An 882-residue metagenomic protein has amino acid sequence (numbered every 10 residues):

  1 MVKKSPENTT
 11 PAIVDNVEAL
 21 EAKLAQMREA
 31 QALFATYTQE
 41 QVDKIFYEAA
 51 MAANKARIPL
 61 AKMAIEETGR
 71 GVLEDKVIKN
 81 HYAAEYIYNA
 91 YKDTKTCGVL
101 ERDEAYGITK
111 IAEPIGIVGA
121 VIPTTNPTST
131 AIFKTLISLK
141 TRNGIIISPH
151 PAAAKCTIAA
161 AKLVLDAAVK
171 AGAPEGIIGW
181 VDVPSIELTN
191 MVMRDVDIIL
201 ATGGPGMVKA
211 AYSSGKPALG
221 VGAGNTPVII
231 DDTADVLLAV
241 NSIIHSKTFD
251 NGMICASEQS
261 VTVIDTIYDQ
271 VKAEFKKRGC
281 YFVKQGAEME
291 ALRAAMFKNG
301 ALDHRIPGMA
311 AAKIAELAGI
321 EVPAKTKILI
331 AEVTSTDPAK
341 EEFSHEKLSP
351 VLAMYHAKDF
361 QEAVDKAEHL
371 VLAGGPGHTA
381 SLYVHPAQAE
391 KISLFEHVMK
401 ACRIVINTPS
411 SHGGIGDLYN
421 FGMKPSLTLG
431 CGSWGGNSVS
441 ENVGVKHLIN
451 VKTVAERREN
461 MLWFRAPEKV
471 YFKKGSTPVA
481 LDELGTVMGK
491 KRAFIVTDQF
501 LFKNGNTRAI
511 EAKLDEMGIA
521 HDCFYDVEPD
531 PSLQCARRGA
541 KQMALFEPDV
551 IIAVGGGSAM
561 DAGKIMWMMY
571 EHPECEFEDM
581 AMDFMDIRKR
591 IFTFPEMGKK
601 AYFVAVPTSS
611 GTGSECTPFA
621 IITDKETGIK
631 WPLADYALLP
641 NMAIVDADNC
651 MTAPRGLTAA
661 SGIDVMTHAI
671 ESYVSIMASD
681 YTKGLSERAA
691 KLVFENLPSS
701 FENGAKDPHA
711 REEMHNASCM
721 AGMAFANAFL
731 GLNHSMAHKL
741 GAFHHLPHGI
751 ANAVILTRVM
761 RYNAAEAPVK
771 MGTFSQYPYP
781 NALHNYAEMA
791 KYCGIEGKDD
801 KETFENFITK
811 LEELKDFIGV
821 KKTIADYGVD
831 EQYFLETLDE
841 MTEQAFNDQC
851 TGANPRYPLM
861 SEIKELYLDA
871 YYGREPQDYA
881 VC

Functional and structural regions predicted by a protein language model:
V2-K110, I137, K277: N-terminal Rossmann-like NAD(P)+-binding subdomain of aldehyde/semialdehyde dehydrogenases
I13-N16, K140, V208-P338: ALDH superfamily catalytic-core signature
A35, I320-N460: Conserved C-terminal structural/oligomerization subdomain of aldehyde/semialdehyde dehydrogenase
V99-L238: Rossmann-like NAD(P) dinucleotide-binding subdomain of oxidoreductase/dehydrogenase enzymes
A160, Q534-D648: Glycine/threonine-rich beta-strand-loop-alpha-helix active-site module that forms ligand/phosphate-binding
K277, C616-A728: Carboxylate- and glycine-rich phosphate/diphosphate-binding segment that chelates Mg2+/Mn2+
M461-V550, I824-A825: ATP/NTP phosphate-donor binding region
F743, I750-E836, P876, V881-C882: Gly/Pro-rich interdomain helix-loop hinge
